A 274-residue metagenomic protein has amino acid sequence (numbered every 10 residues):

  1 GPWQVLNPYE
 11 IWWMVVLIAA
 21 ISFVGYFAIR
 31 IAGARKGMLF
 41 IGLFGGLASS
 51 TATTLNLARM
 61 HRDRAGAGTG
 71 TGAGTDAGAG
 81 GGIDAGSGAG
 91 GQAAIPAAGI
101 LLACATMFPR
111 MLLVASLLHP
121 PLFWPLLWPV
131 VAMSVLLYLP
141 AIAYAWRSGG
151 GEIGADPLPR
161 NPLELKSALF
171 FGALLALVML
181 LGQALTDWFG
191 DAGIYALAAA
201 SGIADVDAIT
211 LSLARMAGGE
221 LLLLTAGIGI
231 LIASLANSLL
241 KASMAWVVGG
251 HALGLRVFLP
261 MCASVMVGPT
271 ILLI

Functional and structural regions predicted by a protein language model:
G1-P8, L112-W124, G154, T186-W188: Membrane-interface helix termini and inter-helical loops of multi-pass transporters
N7-W12, A34-G45, R64-G70, G86-L102 (+4 more regions): The feature identifies polytopic integral membrane transport proteins across all domains of life
G37, D63-G91, A141-F170: Intrinsically disordered, low-complexity non-transmembrane regions of multi-pass membrane transporters
L47-A52, G80-G82, A94-V114, A132-P140 (+3 more regions): Membrane-embedded alpha-helical segments of transport systems, primarily multispan ion/solute transporters
A48-S49, L55-R64, L101, A105-F108 (+3 more regions): Membrane-interfacial helix-loop connectors
G149-L221: Transmembrane helical segments that form the transport core of multi-pass membrane transport proteins
S243-V265: Interfacial loop-to-transmembrane junctions
P269-I274: Juxtamembrane boundary at the C-terminal end of a transmembrane helix
